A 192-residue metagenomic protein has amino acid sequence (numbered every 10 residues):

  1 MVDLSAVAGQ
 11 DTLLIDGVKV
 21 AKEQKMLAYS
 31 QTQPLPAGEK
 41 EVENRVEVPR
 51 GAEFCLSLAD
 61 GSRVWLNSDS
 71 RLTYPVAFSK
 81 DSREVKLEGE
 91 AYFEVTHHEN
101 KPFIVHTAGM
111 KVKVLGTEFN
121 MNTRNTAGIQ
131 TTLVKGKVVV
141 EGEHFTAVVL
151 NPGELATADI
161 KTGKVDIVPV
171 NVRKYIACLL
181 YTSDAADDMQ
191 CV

Functional and structural regions predicted by a protein language model:
M1-D187: A residue-level detector for the "anchor" residue at the start of short, highly conserved motifs
C191: Cationic, low-complexity basic patches in intrinsically disordered or flexible, solvent-exposed regions
